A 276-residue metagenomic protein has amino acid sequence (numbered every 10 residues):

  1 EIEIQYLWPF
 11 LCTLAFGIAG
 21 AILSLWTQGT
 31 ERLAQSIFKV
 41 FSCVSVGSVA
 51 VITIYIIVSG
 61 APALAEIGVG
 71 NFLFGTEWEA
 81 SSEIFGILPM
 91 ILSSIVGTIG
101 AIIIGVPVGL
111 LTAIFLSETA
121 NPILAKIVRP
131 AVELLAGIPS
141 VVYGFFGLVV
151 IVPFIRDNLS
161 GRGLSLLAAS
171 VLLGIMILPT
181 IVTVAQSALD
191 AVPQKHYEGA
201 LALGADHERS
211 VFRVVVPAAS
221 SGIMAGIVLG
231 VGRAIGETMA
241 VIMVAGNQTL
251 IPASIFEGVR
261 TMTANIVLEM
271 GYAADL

Functional and structural regions predicted by a protein language model:
I2-G17, F85-F115: Transmembrane alpha-helix signature in integral membrane proteins
E31-K39, V108-G147, T183-V184: Cytoplasmic-entry segments and transmembrane alpha-helices of multi-pass inner-membrane transporters
T53-E83, L250-I255: Short membrane-interfacial helix/loop motifs at transmembrane-helix boundaries
I102-I104, L110-L116, P122, K126 (+3 more regions): Membrane-cytosol interface at the C-terminal ends of specific transmembrane alpha-helices in multi-pass membrane
P130, V184, H207-V244: Transmembrane alpha-helices
E133-G174: Generic hydrophobic transmembrane alpha-helix motif, especially the helices
V241-L276: Interhelical loop and adjacent transmembrane-helix boundary motif in polytopic membrane transport permeases
